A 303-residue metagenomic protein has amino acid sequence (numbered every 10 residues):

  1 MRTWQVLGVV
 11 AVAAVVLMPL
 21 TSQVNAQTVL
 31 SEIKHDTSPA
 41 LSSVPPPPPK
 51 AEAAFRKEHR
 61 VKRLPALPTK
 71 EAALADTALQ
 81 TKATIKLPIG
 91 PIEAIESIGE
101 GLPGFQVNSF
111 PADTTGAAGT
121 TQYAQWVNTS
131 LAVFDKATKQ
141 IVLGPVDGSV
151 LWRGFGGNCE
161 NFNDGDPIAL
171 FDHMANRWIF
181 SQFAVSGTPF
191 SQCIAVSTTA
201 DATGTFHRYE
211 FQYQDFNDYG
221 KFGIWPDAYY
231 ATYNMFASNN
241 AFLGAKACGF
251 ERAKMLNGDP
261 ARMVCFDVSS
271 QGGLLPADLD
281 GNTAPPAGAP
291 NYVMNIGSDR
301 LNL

Functional and structural regions predicted by a protein language model:
M1-Q5: Positively charged n-region of N-terminal signal peptides that target proteins for export
G8-P19: Bacterial N-terminal signal peptides
V24-L303: C-terminal PAP-associated
